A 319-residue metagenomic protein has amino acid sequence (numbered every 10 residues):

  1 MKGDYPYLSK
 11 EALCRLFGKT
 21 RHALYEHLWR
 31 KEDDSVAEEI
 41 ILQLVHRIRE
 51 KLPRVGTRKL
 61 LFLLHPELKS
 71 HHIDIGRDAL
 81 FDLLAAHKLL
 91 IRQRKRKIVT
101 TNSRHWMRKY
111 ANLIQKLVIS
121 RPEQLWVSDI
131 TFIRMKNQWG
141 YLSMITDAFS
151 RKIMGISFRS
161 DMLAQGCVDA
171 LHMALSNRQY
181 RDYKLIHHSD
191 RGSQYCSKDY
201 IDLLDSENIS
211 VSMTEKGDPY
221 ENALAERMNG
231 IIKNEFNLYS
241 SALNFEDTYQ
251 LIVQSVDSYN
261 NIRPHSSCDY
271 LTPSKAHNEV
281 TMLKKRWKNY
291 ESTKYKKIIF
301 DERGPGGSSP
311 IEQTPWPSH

Functional and structural regions predicted by a protein language model:
M1-L13, F17-G18: Double-stranded DNA-binding cores of transcription factors and transposases
L13-C14, L24, V45, L60 (+15 more regions): Mobile genetic element proteins and their domesticated derivatives, centered on retroelements and DNA transposons
C14, R21-P122, D218, S274-M282: Basic, flexible linker segments flanking DNA-binding modules in nucleic acid-interacting mobile-element proteins
R54, S70, V118-S120, M135 (+3 more regions): Conserved, non-catalytic sequence blocks in retroelement Pol enzymes and Pol-derived host proteins
D74-M144, D169-M173, N177-K184, K296-H319: Mobile-element integrase/transposase regions, centering on the N-terminal DNA-binding/Zn-coordinating module
T100-S103, S189-R191, S197-L204, V211-N234 (+2 more regions): RNase H-like two-metal-ion nuclease catalytic core shared by retroviral integrases and related mobile-element nucleases
D147-A148, R159-L163: A short acidic/small-residue loop/turn micro-motif
D205-I209, I231-H319: C-terminal domain-tail junction helix/linker
